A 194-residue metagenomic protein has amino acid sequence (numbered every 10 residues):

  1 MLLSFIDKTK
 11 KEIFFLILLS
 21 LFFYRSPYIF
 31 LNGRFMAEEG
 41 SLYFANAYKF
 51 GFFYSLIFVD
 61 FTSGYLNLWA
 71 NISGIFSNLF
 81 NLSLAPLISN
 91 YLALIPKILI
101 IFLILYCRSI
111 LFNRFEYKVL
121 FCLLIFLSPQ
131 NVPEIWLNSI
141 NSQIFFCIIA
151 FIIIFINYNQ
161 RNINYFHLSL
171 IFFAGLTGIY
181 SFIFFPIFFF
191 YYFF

Functional and structural regions predicted by a protein language model:
M1-F22: Start-transfer (signal-anchor) and selected internal transmembrane alpha helices of multi-pass inner/ER membrane
F23-S41: Helix-to-loop transition at the C-terminal end of transmembrane segments
L42-A47, I57-L87: Short hydrophobic/aromatic helix or loop-helix immediately within or flanking a transmembrane segment in polytopic
Y91-N113: Transmembrane-helix motifs of polytopic, lipid-linked glycan transferases
Y117-V132: Membrane-embedded helix bundles of polyisoprenyl
N131-A150: Multi-pass, polyprenyl lipid-linked donor-dependent membrane glycosyltransferases
F146-F166: Membrane-interface transmembrane helices that cradle and orient dolichyl/undecaprenyl
N164-F190: Membrane-interface alpha helices of multi-pass inner-membrane proteins
